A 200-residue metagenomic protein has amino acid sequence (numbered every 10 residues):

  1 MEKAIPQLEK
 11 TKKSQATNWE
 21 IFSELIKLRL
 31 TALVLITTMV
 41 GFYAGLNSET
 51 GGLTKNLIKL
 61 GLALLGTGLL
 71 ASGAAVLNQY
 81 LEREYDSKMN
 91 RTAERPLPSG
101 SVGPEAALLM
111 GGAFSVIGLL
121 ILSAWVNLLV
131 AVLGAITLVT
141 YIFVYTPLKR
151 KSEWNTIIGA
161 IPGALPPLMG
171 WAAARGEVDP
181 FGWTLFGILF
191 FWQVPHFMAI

Functional and structural regions predicted by a protein language model:
E2-T17, L81-V102, M198-I200: Cytosolic, membrane-interface loops and tails of multi-pass inner-membrane proteins
Q15-W19, S23, G61, W154 (+1 more regions): Alpha-helical membrane-protein architecture signal
W19-L30, P96-A107, F143-P162: Interhelical loop and helix-boundary elements at the membrane-water interface of polytopic inner-membrane proteins
I36-M39, R95-P96, F114, I158-A174: Small-residue-rich segments of transmembrane alpha-helices in multi-pass membrane proteins, especially helix faces
I36-T38, F42-A44, S48-R83, V132-A135 (+2 more regions): Membrane-embedded alpha-helical segments that form the functional core of polytopic membrane enzymes, especially those
T38-G45, G118-S123, Y141-T146, P167-A174 (+2 more regions): Structural signal for membrane-spanning alpha-helices in multi-pass inner-membrane proteins, emphasizing helix cores
T54, A160-I200: Functional transmembrane core segments of multi-pass inner-membrane proteins
R83, R91-V132: Multi-pass membrane catalytic core of lipid/isoprenoid biosynthesis enzymes
